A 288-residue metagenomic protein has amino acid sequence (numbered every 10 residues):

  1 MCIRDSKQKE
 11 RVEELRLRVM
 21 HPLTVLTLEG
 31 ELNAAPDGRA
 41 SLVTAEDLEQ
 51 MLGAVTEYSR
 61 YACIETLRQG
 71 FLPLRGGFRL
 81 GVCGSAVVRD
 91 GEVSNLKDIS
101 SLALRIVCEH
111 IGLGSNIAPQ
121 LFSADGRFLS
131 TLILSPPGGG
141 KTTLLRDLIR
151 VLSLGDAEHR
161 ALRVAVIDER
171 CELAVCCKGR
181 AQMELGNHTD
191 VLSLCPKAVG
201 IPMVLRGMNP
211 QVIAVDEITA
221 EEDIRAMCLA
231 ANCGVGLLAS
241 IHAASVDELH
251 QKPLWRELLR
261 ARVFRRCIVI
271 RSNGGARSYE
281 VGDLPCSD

Functional and structural regions predicted by a protein language model:
M1-S6: Conserved small/polar residues in nucleotide/adenosyl-binding loops
R60-R127: P-loop NTP-binding catalytic core
R89-D98, R265-D288: Conserved P-loop NTPase
I133: Hydrophobic anchor at the beta1->P-loop junction of P-loop NTPases
K141: Conserved lysine of the Walker
L144, L148: Hydrophobic positions on the alpha1 helix immediately C-terminal to the Walker A/P-loop
S153-P202: P-loop NTPase switch/communication element
M208-S272: Conserved P-loop NTPase nucleotide-binding/switch module
